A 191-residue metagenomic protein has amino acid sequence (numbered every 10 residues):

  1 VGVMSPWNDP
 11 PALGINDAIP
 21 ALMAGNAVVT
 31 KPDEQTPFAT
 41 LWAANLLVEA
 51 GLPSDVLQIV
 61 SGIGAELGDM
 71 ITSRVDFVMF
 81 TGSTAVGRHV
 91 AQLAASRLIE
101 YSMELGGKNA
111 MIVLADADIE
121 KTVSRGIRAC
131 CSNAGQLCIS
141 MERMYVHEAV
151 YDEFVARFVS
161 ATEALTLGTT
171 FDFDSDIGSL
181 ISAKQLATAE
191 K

Functional and structural regions predicted by a protein language model:
V1-G2, E142: Conserved GNAT-family N-acetyltransferase fold
G2-K121: Rossmann-like NAD(P) dinucleotide-binding subdomain of oxidoreductase/dehydrogenase enzymes
F77, A85-K191: ALDH superfamily catalytic-core signature
